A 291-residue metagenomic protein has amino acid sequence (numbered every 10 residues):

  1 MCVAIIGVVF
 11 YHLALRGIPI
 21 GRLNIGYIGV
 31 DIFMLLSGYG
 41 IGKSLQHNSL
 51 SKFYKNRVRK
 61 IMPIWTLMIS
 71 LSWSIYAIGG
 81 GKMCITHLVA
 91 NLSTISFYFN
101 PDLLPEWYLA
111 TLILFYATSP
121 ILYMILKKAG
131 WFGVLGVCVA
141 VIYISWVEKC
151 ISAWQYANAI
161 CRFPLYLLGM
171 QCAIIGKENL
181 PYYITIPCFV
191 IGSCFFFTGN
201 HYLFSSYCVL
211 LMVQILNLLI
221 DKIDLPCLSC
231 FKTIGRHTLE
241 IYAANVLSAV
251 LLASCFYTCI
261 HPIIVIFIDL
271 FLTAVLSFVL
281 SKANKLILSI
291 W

Functional and structural regions predicted by a protein language model:
V3, I28-L36, Y108-L112, Y116 (+4 more regions): Alpha-helical transmembrane segments of multi-pass membrane proteins
A4, Y27-M34, K43-N100, F115 (+4 more regions): Transmembrane alpha-helical segments and their boundary/interface "anchor" motifs in multi-pass integral membrane
A4-Y11, G133-W146, I186-I191: Small-polar-interrupted transmembrane alpha-helices in polytopic inner-membrane proteins
V8-R16, A77: Alpha-helical transmembrane segments of multi-pass membrane proteins
L15-R22, Y98-E106, W146-A157, F195-F204 (+1 more regions): Membrane-interface helix caps and helix-loop-helix hairpins in membrane proteins
F33-M34, G40-K43, S72-G81, T86-A159 (+2 more regions): Hydrophobic alpha-helical segments with transmembrane-like composition
Y143-E148, A159-L167, I174-E240, A244-L272: Alpha-helical transmembrane segments and terminal signal-anchor/GPI-anchor hydrophobic tails, characterized by long
N284-W291: Membrane-proximal cytoplasmic C-terminal regulatory module of class A 7TM GPCRs
